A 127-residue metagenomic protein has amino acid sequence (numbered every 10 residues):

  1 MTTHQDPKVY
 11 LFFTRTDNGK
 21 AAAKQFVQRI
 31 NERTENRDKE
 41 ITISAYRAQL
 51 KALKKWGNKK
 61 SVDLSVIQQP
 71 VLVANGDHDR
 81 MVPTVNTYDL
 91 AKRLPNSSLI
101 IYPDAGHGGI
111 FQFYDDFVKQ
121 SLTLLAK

Functional and structural regions predicted by a protein language model:
M1-E35, K51: Helix-rich cap/lid subdomain of alpha/beta-hydrolase
N36-K60: Hydrophobic, aromatic-rich cap/lid helix
I67, V73-N75, D79: Short beta-strand/loop motif that positions the catalytic acidic residue of the alpha/beta-hydrolase fold
Q68-Q69, N96: Active-site acidic short loop of glycosyltransferases
R80-N86: Conserved alpha/beta-hydrolase "acid-adjacent" motif
R93: Conserved catalytic core of Hanks-type protein kinase domains
N96-K127: Catalytic active-site module of serine/aspartate enzymes centered on a nucleophile-bearing elbow/loop
